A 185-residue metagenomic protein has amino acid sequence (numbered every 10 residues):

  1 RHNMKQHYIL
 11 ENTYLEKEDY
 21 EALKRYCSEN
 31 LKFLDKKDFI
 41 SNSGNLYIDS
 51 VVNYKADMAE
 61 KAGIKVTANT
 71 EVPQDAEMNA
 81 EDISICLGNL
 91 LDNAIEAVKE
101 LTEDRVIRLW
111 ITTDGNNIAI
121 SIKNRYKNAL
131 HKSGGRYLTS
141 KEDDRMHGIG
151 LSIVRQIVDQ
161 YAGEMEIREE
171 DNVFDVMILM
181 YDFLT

Functional and structural regions predicted by a protein language model:
R25-K32, G44-K61, I118: Short beta-to-alpha transition helix within the HATPase_c
I40, V66-L87: Conserved short strand/loop->alpha-helix "switch" segment adjacent to the catalytic nucleotide/phosphoryl-transfer site
A94-T102: A short, flexible helix-to-loop-to-beta junction within the catalytic ATP-binding CA
D104-N116: Short beta-strand/loop element within the Bergerat-fold HATPase_c
I118-G148: Glycine-rich/acidic phosphate-handling loop/turn and adjacent ATP-lid/helix of nucleotide-binding kinase/ATPase domains
G150, V154: Short alpha-helical Gxxx[C/S/T] motif in the catalytic ATP-binding
A162-E170: Glycine-rich ATP-binding loops of the HATPase_c
